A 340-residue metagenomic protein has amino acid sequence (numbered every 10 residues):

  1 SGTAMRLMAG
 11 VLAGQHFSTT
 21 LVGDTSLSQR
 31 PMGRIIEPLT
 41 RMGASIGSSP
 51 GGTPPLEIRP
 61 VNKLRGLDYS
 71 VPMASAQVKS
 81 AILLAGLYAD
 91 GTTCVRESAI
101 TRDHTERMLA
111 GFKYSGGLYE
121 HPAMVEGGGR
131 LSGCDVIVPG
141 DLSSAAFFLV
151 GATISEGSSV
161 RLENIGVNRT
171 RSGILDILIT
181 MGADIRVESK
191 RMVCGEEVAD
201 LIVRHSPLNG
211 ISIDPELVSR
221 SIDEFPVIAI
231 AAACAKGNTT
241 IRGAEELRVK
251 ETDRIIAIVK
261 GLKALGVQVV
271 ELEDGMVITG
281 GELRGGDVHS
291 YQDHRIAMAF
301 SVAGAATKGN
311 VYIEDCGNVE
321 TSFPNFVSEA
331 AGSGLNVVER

Functional and structural regions predicted by a protein language model:
S1-R340: Structural preference for solvent-exposed beta-strand-turn elements and adjacent flexible terminal/loop segments within
